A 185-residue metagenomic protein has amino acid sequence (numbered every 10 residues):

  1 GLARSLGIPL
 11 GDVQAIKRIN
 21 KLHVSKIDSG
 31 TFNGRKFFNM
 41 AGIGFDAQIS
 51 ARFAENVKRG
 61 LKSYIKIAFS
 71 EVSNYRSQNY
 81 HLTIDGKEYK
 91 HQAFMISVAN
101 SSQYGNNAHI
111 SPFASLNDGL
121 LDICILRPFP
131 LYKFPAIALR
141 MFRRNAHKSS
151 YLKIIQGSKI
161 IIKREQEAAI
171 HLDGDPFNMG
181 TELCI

Functional and structural regions predicted by a protein language model:
G1-F94: Catalytic core of DAGKc-family lipid kinases
G42, D46, S97-S111: Glycine-rich phosphate/pyrophosphate-binding beta-alpha loops
D46-I49, K90-Q92, Y104-N107, L131-F134: Short acidic/glycine-rich loop or secondary-structure boundary segments that cap or lie
V57-S63, P112-Y132: Gly/Ser/Thr-rich active-site loops/lids in small-molecule metabolic enzymes that frequently grip phosphoryl groups
V72-N74, N117, I154: A short catalytic or substrate-binding loop motif that flags glycine-/basic-rich loops and adjacent residues that bind
S77-N79, L120, E167-A169: Exposed beta-strand and adjacent loop surfaces of beta-rich binding modules that mediate intermolecular recognition
I84-D85, K90, S115, I125-I185: ATP/nucleoside-binding phosphotransfer catalytic cores, i.e., glycine-rich phosphate-binding loops
